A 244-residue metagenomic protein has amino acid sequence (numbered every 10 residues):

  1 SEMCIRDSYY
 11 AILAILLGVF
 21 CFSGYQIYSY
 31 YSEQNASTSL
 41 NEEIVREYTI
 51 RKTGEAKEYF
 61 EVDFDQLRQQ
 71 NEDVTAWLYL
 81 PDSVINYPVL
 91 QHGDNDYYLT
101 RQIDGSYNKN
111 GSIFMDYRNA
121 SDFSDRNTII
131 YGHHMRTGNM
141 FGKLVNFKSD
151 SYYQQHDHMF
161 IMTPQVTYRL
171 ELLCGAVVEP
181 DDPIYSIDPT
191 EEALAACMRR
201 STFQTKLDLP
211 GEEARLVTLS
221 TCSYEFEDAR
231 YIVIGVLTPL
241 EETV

Functional and structural regions predicted by a protein language model:
S1-I5: Short, small-residue-biased leader/transition segments that mark boundaries at the very start of proteins
D7-G18: Alpha-helical transmembrane segments
L17-V244: Solvent-exposed, non-transmembrane regions of membrane-associated and secreted proteins
